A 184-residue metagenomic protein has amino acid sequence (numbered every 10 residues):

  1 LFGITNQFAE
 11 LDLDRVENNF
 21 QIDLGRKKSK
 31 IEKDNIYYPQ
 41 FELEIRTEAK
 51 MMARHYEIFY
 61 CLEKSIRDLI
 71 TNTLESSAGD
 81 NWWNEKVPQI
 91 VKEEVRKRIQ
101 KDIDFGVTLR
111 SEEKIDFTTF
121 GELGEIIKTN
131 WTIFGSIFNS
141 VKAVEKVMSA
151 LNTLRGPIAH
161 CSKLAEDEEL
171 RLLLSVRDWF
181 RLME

Functional and structural regions predicted by a protein language model:
L1-E184: Amphipathic alpha-helical interface elements
